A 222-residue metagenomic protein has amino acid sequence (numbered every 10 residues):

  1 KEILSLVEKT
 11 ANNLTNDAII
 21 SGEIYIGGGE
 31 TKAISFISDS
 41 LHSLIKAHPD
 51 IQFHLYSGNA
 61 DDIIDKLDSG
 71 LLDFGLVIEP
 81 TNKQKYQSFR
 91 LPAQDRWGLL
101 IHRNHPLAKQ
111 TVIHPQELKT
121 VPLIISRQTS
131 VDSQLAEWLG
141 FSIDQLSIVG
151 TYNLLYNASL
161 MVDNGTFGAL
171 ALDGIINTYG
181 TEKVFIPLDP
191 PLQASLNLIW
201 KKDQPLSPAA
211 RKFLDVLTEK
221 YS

Functional and structural regions predicted by a protein language model:
K1-N16: Alpha-helical "hinge/linker" immediately C-terminal to small N-terminal DNA-binding modules
S21-K83, I143, T151: Central regulatory/effector-binding core of bacterial HTH transcription factors
I24-G27, I113-D132, Y221: Short loop->beta-strand "edge-of-pocket" segments that line small-molecule binding or catalytic clefts across diverse
F36, I186-S222: A late-sequence structural motif
N59-L72, I78, Q128-F185: Hydrophobic hinge/microswitch elements
Y86-W97, I101-L123, A210-R211: Flexible hinge/capping segments at coil-to-helix
Q87-G98, D173-G174, T181-L196: Short beta-strand->loop
L107, V121-D144, L206-L214: Secondary-structure junction motif
